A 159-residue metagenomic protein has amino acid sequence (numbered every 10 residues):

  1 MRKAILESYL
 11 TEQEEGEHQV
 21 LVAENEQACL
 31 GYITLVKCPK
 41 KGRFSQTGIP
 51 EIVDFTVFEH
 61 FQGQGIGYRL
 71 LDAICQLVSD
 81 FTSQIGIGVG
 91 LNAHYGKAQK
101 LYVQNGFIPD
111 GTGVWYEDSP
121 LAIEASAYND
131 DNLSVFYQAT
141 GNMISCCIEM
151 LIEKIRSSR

Functional and structural regions predicted by a protein language model:
M1-A4, E24, C29, K154-S158: Short amphipathic alpha-helix that is part of the acyltransferase structural core
M1-V20, K41: Active-site rim helix/loop that mediates acceptor-substrate recognition in acyltransferases
H18, D131-Y137: Short hydrophobic/aromatic beta-strand or adjacent loop that forms the aromatic wall/cage of a ligand/substrate-binding
V22, A28-P39, E51-T56: Conserved beta-strand in the GNAT
S45-E59, I87-G88: Conserved acetyl-CoA binding element of GNAT-fold acetyltransferases
V57, G63-Q76, K100-Q104: Conserved acetyl-CoA-binding loop-helix of GNAT-fold acetyltransferases
V78-L91: Conserved GNAT acetyl-CoA-binding A-motif
G88-G90, G106-S126: Conserved catalytic-core motifs of GNAT/GCN5-like acyltransferases
